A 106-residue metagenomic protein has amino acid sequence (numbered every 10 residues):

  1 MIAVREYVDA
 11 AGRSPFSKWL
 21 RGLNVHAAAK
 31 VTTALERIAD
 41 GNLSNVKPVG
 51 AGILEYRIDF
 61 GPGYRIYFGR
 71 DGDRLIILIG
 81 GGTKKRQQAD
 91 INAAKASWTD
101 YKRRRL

Functional and structural regions predicted by a protein language model:
M1-P62, G72-I76, T83-L106: Basic, Lys/Arg-enriched alpha-helical interface segments
R65-G69: Short beta-strand motif preference
